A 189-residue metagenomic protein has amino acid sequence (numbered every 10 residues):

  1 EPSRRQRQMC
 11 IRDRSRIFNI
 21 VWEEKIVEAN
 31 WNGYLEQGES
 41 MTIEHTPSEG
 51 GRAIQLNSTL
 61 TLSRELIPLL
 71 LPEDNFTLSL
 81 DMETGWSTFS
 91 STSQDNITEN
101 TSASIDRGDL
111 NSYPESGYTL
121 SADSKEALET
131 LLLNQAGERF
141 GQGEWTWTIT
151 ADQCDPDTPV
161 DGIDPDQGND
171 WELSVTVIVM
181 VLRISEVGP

Functional and structural regions predicted by a protein language model:
E1-I11: Single conserved hydrophobic/aromatic residue that forms the stacking wall/gate of nucleotide- or nucleobase-binding
P2-S3, E36-G38, S58, K125-L128: A short linear-motif detector with a strong N-terminal bias
R7, L78, G85, A127 (+2 more regions): A generic signature of intrinsically disordered, low-complexity regions enriched in glycine/proline and charged/polar
R12-G50: Short N-terminal edge-element motif at the start of the domain
W22-W31, S91-E144, C154-D161: Extended, solvent-exposed segments with strong compositional bias
E23, N32, S87, T146-T148 (+1 more regions): Short linear interaction motif-like sites in intrinsically disordered regions of transcription factors
Y34-P114, Q142, I149-A151: Acidic, Ser/Thr/Pro-rich low-complexity intrinsically disordered segments
E83, N134-P189: C-terminal edge strands of extracellular/lumenal beta-sandwich accessory domains
